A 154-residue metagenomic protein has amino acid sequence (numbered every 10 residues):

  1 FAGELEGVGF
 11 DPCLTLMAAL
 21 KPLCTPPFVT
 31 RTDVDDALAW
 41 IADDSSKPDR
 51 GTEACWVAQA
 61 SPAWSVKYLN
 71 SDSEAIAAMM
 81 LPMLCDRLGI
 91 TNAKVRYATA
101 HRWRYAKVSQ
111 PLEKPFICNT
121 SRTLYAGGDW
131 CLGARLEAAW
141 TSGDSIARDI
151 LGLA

Functional and structural regions predicted by a protein language model:
F1-F28, I90-A93: Central helical "cap/lid" subdomain
T15, L38, C55, T123-L124: A residue-level signal for beta-strand positions that form part of recognition/binding surfaces within mature
T25-A58, V66-Y68: Anionic-ligand binding region
D36, W40, M79, M83 (+1 more regions): Alpha-helical elements of Rossmann-like donor-binding domains used by nucleotide-donor carbohydrate transfer enzymes
S45-E53, Y97-A126, W130-L132: FAD-binding beta-loop-beta segment adjacent to the flavin cofactor pocket
R50-C55, A60-R104: Flavin-binding catalytic cores
C118, T123, G128-A154: A conserved FAD-binding loop/helix module that cradles the flavin
